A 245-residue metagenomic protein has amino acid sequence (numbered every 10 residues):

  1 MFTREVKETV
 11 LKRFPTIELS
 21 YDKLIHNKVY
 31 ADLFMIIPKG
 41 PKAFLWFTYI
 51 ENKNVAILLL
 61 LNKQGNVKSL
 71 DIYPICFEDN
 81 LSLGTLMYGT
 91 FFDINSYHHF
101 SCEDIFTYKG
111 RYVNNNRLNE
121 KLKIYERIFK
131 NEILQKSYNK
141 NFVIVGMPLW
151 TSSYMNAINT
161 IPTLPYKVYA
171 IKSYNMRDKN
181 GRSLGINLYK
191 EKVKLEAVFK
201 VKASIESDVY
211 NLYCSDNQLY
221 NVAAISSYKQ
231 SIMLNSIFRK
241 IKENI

Functional and structural regions predicted by a protein language model:
M1-F14, K23: Hydrophobic, proline/glycine-rich low-complexity stretches
V6, V10, Y125, F129 (+1 more regions): Generic structural signal of hydrophobic/aromatic residues within well-ordered alpha-helices of folded domains
P15-G65, F92-N95, Y108, K130-I245: Nucleic-acid 5′ end/cap handling module spanning
V55-D93: Conserved loop->alpha-helix
N80-L83, H99, P165: A short, structural micro-pattern
G89-T90, S101, G110, N116-S137 (+1 more regions): Eukaryotic endomembrane system proteins
H98-S101, I105: Elongated alpha-helical scaffolds
